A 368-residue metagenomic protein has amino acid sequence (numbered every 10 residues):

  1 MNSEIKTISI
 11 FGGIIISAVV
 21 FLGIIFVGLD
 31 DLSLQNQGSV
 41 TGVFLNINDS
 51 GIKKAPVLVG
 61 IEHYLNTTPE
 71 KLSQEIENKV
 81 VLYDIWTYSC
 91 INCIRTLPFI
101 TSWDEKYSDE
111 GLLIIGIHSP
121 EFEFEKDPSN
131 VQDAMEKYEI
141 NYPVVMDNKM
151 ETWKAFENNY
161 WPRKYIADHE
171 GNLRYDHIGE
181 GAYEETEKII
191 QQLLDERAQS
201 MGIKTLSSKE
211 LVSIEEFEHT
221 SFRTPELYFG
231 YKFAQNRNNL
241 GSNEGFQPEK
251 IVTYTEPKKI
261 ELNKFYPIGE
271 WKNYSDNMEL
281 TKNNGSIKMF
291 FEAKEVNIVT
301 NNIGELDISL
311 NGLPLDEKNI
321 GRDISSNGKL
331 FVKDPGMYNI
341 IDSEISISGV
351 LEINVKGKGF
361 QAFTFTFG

Functional and structural regions predicted by a protein language model:
N2-Y64, P69-E70, E187-G368: Non-globular targeting/processing and membrane-anchoring segments
E70-I94, I100, L113-I115: Short active-site neighborhood of thiol/selenol oxidoreductases, capturing the structured segment around
I76-V81, D109-L113, E139-P143, W161-P162 (+1 more regions): Loop/turn elements at helix/coil->beta-strand transitions in domains of secreted/extracellular proteins
I85-T87, I117-P120, D147-N148, H177-E180: Active-site-proximal beta-strand/loop segments in catalytic clefts of secreted hydrolases
I91, R95, E105-D109, E136-E139 (+3 more regions): Sec-exported extracytoplasmic/periplasmic mature domains
I94-K137, N148-T152: Structural microenvironment flanking redox-active thiols in thiol-disulfide oxidoreductases
E136-I140, M146-I189, I341-S343: Thiol/disulfide oxidoreductase modules built on the thioredoxin-like
